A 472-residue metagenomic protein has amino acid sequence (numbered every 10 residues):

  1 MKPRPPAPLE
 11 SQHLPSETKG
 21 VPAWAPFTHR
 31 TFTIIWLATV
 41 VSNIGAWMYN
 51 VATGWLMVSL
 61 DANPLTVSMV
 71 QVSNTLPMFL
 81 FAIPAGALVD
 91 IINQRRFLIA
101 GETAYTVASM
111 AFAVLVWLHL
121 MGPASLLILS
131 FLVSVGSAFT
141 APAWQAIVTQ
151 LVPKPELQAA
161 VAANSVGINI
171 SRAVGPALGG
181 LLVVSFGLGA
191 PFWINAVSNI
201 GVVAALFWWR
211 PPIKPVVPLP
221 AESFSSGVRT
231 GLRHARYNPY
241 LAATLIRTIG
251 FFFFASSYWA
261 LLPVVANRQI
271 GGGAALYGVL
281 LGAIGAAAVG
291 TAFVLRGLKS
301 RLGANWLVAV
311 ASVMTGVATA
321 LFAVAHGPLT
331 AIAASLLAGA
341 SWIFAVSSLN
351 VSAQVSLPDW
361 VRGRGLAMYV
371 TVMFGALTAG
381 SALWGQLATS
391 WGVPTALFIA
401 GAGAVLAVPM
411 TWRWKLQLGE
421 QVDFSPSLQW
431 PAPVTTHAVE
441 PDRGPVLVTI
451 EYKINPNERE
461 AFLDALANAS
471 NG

Functional and structural regions predicted by a protein language model:
K2-L9, V70, L80-I83, I91 (+8 more regions): C-terminal transmembrane bundle of multi-pass solute transporters/carriers
E10-T33, P212-I246: Juxtamembrane intracellular "pre-TM" segments in multi-pass secondary transporters
T31-N50, Q71-V89, N93-A108, S125-V184 (+9 more regions): Substrate-agnostic recognition of the 12-TM MFS/MFS-like secondary transporter fold
Y49, V58, A111-V116, V133 (+4 more regions): MFS-fold secondary transporters
Y49-A52, L56, D61-Q71, A162 (+2 more regions): Small-residue hotspots at the loop-to-helix junctions and early N-terminal turns of transmembrane alpha-helices
G54-D61, F112-L118, V174-I194, V264 (+2 more regions): Transmembrane alpha-helix termini and helix-breaking/packing motifs in multi-pass membrane transporters
A146, Q150, F192, A196-E222 (+3 more regions): Helix-loop junctions on the cytosolic side of multi-pass membrane transporters, especially the intracellular loop
N457-G472: Short amphipathic alpha-helical segments
